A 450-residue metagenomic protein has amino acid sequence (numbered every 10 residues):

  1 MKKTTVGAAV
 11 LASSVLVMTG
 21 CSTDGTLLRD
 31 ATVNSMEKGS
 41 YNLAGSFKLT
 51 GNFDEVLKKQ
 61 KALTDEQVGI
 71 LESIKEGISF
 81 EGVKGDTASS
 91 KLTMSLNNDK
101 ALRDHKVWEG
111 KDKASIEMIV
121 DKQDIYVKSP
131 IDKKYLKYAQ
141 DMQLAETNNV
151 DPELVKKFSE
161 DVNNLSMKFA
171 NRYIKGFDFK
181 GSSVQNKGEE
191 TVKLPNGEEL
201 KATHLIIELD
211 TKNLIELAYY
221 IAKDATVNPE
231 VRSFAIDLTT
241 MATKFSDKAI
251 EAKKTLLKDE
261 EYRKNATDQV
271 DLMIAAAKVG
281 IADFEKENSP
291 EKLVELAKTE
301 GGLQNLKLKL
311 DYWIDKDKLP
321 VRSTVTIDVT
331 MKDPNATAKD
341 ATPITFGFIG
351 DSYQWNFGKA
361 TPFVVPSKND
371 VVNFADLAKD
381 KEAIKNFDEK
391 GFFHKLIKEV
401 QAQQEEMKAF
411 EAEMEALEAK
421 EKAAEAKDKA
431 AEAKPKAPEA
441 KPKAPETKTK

Functional and structural regions predicted by a protein language model:
M1-A8: Bacterial N-terminal signal peptides that target proteins for export
A8-A9, K113: Generic detector of short alpha-helix boundary/capping microenvironments and adjacent low-complexity segments
A9-V15: Hydrophobic helical h-region of N-terminal Sec-dependent signal peptides in bacterial secretory/periplasmic proteins
V17-G20: C-terminal motif of bacterial Sec signal peptides marking the signal peptidase cleavage site
S22-K450: Subset-of-secretome marker
